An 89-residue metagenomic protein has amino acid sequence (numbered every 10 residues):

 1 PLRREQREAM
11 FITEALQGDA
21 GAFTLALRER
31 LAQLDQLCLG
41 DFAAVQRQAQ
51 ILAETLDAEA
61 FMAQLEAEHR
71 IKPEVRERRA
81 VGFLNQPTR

Functional and structural regions predicted by a protein language model:
P1-R89: AAA+ P-loop ATPase motor domain of ring mechanoenzymes
